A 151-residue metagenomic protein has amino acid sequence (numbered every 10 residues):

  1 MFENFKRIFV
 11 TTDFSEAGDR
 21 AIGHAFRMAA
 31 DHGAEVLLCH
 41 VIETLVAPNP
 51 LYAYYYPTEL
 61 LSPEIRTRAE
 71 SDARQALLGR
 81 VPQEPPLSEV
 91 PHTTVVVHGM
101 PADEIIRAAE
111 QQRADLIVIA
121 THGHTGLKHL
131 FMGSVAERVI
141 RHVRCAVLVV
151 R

Functional and structural regions predicted by a protein language model:
M1-N4, G79-I117: Structural beta-alpha unit
F2-E59, V90: Small/aliphatic-rich secondary-structure junction motif
N4, R107-R151: Gly/Ser-rich helix-loop-strand patches that form or flank binding pockets for ribonucleotide-derived cofactors
D13, G99, T121-H124: Histidine-centered beta-alpha loop that forms part of the nucleotide-sugar donor binding/catalytic region in diverse
C39, T93-V97, L148: General small-molecule cofactor/ligand-binding pocket signal
L45-V46, E104, G126: Generic structural signal for helix capping and beta-alpha/helix-loop junctions
T58-Q75: A short acidic, glycine-rich active-site loop that binds or catalyzes chemistry on phosphate/adenosine moieties
